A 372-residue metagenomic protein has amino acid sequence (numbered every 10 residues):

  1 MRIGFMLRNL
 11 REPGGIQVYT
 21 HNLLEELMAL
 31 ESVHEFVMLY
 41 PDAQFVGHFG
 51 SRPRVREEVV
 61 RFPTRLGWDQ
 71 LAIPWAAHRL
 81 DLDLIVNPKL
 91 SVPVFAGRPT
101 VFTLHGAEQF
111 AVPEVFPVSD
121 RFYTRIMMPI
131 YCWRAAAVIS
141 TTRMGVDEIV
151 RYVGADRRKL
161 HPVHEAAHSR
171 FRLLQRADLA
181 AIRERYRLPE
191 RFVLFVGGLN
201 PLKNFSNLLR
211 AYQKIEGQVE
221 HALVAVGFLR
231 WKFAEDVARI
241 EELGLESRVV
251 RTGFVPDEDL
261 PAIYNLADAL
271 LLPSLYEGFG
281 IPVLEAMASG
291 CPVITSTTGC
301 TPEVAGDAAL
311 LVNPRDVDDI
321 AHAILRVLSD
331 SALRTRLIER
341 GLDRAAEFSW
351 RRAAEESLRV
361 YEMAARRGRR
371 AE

Functional and structural regions predicted by a protein language model:
M1-E372: Carbohydrate transferase catalytic cores enriched for Leloir-type hexosyltransferases
